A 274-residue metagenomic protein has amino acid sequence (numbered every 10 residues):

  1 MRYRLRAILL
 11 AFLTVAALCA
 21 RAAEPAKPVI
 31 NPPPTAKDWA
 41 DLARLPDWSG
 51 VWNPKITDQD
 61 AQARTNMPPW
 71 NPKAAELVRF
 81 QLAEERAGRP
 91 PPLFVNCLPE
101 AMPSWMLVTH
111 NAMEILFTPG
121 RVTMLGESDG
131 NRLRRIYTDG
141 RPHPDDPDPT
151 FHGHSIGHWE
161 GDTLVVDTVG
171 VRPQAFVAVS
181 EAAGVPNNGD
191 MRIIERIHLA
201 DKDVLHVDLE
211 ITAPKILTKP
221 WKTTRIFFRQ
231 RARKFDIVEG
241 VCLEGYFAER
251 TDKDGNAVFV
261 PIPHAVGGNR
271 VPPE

Functional and structural regions predicted by a protein language model:
M1-L9: Bacterial N-terminal signal peptides that target proteins for export
R2-Y3, A20-E274: PEST-like low-complexity, intrinsically disordered acidic/proline/serine-rich tracts that flank trafficking/processing
L10-L13, A36: N-terminal hydrophobic alpha-helix used for membrane targeting or insertion
F12-R21: Hydrophobic h-region of N-terminal signal peptides that target proteins for export in Gram-negative bacteria
